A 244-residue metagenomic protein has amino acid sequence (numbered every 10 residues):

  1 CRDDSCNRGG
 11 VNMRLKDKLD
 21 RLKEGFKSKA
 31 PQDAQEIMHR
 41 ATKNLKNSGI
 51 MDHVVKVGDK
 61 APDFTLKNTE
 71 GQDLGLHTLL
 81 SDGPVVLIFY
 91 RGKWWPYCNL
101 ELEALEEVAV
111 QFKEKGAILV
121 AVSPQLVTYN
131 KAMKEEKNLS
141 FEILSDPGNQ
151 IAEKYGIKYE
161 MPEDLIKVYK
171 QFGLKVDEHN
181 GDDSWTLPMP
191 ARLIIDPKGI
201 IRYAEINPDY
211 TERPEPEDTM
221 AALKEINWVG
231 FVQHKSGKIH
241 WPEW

Functional and structural regions predicted by a protein language model:
D3-K60, E243-W244: N-terminal targeting signals for export/organelle localization
H39-R40, N44-L45, I166-V176, W228-V232: Short, positively charged
K43-G83: Long amphipathic N-terminal alpha/beta scaffold segment
L76-L105: Short active-site neighborhood of thiol/selenol oxidoreductases, capturing the structured segment around
E101-K154: Structural microenvironment flanking redox-active thiols in thiol-disulfide oxidoreductases
D146-E212: Thiol/selenol-based redox catalytic cores and closely related redox-interacting motifs
P208-I226: A short, polar/charged loop-to-alpha-helix boundary motif
G230-W244: Cysteine/selenocysteine-centered motifs that mediate thiol-based redox chemistry or coordinate metal-sulfur cofactors
